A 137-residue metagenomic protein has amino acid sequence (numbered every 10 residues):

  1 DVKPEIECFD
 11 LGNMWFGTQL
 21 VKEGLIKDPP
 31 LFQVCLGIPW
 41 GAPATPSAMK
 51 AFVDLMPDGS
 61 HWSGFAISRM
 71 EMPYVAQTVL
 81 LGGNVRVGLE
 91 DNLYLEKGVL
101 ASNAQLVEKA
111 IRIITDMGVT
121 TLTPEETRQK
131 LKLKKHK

Functional and structural regions predicted by a protein language model:
D1-L89, L100, Q105: Catalytic alpha/beta core domains of metabolic enzymes, predominantly
F16, K97-G98, L133-K134: Short Asp/Glu-rich motifs
D91-Y94: A short, flexible beta-alpha/helix-coil linker loop
E96-T121: C-terminal helical cap(s) of enzyme catalytic domains, especially alpha/beta-barrels
R112-K137: Mid-to-C-terminal alpha-helical segments outside catalytic/metal-binding sites
